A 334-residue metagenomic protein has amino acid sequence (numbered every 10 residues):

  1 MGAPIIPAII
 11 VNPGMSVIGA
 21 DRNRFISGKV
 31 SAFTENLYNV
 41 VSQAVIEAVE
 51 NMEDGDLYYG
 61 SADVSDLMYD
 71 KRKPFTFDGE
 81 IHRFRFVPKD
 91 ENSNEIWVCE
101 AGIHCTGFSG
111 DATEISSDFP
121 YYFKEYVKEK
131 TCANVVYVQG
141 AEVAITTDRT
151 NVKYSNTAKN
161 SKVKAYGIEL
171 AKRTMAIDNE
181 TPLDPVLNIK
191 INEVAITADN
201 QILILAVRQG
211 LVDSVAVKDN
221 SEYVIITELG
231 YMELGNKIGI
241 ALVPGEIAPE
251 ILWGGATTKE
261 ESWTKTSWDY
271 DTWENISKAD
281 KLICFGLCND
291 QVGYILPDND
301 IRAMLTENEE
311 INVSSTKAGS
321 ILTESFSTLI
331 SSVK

Functional and structural regions predicted by a protein language model:
M1-K334: Non-catalytic substrate/cofactor recognition surfaces at enzyme active-site rims
